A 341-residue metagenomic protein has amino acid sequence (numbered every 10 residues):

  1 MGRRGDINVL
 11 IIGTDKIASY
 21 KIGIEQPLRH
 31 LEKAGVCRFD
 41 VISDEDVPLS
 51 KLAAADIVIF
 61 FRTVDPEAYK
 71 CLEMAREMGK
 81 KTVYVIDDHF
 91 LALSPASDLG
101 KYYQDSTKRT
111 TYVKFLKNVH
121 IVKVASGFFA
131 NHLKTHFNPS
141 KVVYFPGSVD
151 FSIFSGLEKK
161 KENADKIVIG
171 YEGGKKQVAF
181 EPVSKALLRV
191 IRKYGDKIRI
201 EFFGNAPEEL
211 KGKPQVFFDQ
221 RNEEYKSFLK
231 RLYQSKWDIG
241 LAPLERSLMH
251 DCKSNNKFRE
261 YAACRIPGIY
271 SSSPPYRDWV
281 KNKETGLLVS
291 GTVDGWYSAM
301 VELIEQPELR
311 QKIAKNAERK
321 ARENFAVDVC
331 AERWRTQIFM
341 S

Functional and structural regions predicted by a protein language model:
M1-V64: N-terminal pre-catalytic "stem/leader" segment of glycosyltransferase-like enzymes
D15-A34, G147-G156, E162-Q234: Conserved catalytic-core segment of nucleotide-activated headgroup transferases in glycan assembly
A75-S94: Active-site proximal beta-strand in glycosyltransferases
F90, Y102-V122: Membrane-proximal helix-turn-helix segments that form the acceptor-binding/catalytic region of lipid-linked
K117-K134, N138-G156, G174: Donor nucleotide-sugar binding/catalytic pocket of nucleotide-sugar-dependent glycosyltransferases
V178, N222-A263, I269-D278: Nucleotide-sugar-dependent
V280-V293, E302-E308: Conserved acidic donor-binding segment of nucleotide-sugar-dependent glycosyltransferases
G291, E308-F339: A charged, aromatic-enriched C-terminal amphipathic alpha-helix characteristic of glycosyltransferases across folds
